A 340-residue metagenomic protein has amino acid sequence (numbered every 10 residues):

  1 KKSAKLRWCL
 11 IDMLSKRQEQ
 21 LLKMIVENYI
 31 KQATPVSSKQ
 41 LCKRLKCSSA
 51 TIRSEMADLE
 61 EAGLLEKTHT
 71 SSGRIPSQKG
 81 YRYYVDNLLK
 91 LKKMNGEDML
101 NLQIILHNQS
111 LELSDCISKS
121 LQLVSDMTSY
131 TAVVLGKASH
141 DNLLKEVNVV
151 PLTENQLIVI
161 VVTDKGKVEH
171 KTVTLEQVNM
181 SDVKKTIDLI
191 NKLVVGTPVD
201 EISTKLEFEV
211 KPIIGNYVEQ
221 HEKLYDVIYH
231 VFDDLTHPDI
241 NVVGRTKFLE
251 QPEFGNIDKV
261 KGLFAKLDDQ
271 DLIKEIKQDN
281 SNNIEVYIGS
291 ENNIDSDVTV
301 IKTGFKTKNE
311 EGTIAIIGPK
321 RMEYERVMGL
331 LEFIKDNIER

Functional and structural regions predicted by a protein language model:
K1-D12: Short, Lys/Arg-enriched N-terminal segments with co-localized hydrophobic residues within the first ~10-30 amino acids
L14, Q18-L22: Short, leucine-enriched amphipathic alpha-helices that occur as contiguous helical runs
K16-R17, K79, E97: Cytosolic histidine kinase catalytic core of two-component systems
V26-I30: Short, locally clustered residues in the helix-turn-helix/winged-helix DNA-binding domain
K31, P35-L88: N-terminal helix-turn-helix
K93-Y324, M328-R340: Intrinsically disordered, acidic Ser/Thr/Pro-rich low-complexity regulatory segments
